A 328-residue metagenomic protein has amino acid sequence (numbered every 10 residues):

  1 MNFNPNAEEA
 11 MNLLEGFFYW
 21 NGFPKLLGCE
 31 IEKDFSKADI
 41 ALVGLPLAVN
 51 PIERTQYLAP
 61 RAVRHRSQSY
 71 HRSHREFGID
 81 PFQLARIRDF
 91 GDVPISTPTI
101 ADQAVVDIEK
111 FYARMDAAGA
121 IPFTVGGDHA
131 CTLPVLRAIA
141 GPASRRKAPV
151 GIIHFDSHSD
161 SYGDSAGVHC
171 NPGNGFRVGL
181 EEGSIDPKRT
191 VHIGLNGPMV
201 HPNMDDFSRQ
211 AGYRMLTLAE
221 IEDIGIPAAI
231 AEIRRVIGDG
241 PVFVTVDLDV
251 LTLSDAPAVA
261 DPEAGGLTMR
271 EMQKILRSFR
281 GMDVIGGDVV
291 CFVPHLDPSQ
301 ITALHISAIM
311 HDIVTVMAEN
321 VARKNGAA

Functional and structural regions predicted by a protein language model:
N2-A328: Conserved alpha-helical scaffold segments that buttress catalytic/binding sites
